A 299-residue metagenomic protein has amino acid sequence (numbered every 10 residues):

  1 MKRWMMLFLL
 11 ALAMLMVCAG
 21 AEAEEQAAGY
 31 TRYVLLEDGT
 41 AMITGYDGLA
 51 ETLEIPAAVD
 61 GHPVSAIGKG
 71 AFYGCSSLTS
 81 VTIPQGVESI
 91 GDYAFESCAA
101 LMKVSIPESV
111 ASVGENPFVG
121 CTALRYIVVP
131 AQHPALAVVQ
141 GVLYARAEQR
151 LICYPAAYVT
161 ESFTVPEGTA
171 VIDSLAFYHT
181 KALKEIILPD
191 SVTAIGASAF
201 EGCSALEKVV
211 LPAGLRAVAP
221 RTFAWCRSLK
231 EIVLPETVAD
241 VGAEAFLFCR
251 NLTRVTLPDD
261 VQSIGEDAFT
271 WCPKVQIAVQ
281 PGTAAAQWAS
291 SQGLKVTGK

Functional and structural regions predicted by a protein language model:
L7-V17: Bacterial N-terminal signal peptides
V17-G29: Sec-dependent signal peptide cleavage junction
Y30-G39, D47-A66, S76-S89, C98-S112 (+9 more regions): Structural signature of tandem-repeat unit edges
K69-A71, G91-A94, E115-P117, I152-C153 (+5 more regions): Consensus positions within tandem repeat domains that build extended binding/scaffold surfaces
S290: Anion (oxyanion) recognition and catalysis
